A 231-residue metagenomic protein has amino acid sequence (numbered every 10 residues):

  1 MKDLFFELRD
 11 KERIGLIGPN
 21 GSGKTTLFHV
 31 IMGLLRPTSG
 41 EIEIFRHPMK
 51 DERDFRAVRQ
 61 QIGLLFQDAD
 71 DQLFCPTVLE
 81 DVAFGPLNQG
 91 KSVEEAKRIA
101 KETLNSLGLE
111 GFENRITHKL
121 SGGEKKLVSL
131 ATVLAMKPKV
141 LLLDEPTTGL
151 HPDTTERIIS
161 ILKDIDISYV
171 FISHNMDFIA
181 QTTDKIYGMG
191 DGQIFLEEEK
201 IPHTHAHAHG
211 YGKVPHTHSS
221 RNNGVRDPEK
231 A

Functional and structural regions predicted by a protein language model:
I17-P19: The feature captures the beta-strand-to-loop junction immediately N-terminal to the Walker
M32: Helix-to-loop junction immediately C-terminal to a conserved catalytic motif
G40-K50, V58: Conserved ABC transporter NBD signature motif
E94-F112: Conserved ABC ATPase "signature" region
I116-L120, E124: Conserved ABC ATPase signature
L141-D144: Catalytic Walker B motif of ABC-type/P-loop ATPase nucleotide-binding domains
S173-H174: H-loop/switch region of ABC-family ATPase nucleotide-binding domains
